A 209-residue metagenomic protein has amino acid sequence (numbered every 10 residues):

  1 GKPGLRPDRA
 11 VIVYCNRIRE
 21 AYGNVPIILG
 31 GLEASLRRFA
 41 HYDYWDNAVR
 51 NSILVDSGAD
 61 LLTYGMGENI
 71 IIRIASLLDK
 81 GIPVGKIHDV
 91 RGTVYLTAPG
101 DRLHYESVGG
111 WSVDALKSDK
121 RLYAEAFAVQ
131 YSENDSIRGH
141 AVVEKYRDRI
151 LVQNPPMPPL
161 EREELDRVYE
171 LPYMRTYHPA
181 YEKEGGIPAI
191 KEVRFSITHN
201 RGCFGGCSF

Functional and structural regions predicted by a protein language model:
G1-Y146, L151-N154: Glycine-rich beta-alpha loop elements in corrinoid/cobalamin-binding modules across cobalamin-dependent enzymes
N16-R17, R50-N51, E184-I187, S196-H199: Generic recognition of flexible, low-complexity loop/linker segments
A34, E68-N69, Y173-R175, G202-G205: Short, glycine-/Ser/Thr-/acidic-enriched flexible segments
D60, V168, C203, C207: Conserved, mostly hydrophobic/aromatic
V90-T93, E182, T198: Flexible, glycine-rich loop/tail regions that form catalytic "lids" or insertion modules at the edges of active sites
R121-S196: N-terminal [4Fe-4S]-dependent radical SAM core
A189-F209: Canonical Radical SAM [4Fe-4S] cluster-binding loop centered on the CxxxCxxC motif and its immediate flanking residues
